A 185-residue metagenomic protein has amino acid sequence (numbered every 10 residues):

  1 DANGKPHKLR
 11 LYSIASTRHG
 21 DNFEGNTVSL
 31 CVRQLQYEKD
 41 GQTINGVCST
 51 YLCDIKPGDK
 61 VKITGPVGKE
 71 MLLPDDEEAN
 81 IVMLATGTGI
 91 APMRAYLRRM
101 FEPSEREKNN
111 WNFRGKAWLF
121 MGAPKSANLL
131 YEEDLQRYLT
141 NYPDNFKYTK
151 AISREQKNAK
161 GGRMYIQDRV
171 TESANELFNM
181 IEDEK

Functional and structural regions predicted by a protein language model:
D1-K56: Ferredoxin-reductase
D1-P6, L84-W118: Classical protein tyrosine phosphatase
K8-R10, N26-V28, D59, E77-A79 (+1 more regions): Core residues of folded domains in eukaryotic genome-function proteins
D21-G25, Y37-D40, E70-M71, I90-P92 (+2 more regions): Eukaryotic short linear interaction motifs
C31, K56, R94, R98 (+1 more regions): Acyl-thioester-processing domains in fatty-acid/polyketide/NRPS systems
C31-R33, L84, F120-G122: Short hydrophobic segments within beta-strands
C48, D59-E70, F101-S104, K108-K185: Reductase modules of NAD(P)H-dependent flavoproteins
K62, V82-L84: Conserved beta-strand elements of the Class I
